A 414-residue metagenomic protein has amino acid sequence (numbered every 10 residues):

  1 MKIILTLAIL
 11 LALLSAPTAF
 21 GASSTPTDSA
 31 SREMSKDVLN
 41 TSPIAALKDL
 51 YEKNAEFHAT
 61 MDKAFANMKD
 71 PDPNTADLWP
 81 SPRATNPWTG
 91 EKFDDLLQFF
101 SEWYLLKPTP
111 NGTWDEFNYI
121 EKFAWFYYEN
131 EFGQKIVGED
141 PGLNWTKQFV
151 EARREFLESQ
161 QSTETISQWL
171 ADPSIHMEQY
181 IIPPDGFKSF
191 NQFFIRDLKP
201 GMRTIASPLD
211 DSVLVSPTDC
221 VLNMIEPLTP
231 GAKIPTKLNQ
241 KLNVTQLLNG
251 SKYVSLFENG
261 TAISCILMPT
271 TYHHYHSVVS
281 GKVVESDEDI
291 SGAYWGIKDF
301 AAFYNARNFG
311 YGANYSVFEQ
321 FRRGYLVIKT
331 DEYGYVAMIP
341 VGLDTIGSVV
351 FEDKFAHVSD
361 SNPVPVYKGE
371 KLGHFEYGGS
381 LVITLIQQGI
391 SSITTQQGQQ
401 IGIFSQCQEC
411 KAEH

Functional and structural regions predicted by a protein language model:
M1-I4: Positively charged n-region of N-terminal signal peptides that target proteins for export
L7-S15: Bacterial N-terminal signal peptides
G21-H414: Contiguous, well-folded functional domains in the mature portion of proteins
